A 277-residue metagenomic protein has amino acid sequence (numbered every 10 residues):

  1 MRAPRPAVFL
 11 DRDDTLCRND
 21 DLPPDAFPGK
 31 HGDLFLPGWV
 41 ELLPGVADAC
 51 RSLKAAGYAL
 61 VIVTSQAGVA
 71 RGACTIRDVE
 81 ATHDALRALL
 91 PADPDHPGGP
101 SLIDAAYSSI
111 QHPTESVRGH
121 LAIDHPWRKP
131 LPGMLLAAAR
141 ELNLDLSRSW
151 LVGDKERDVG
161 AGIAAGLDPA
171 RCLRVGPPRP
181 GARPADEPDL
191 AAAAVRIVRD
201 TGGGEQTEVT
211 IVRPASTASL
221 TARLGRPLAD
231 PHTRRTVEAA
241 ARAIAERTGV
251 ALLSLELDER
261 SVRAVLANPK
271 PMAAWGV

Functional and structural regions predicted by a protein language model:
M1-V61: Active-site neighborhood of HAD-like aspartate-dependent phosphohydrolases
R2-P4, V8, R77-E80, D84-D104 (+2 more regions): Asp-based, Mg2+/Mn2+-dependent phosphohydrolase catalytic module
D20-K30, V61, Y107-H120, P214-R223: Short, basic/glycine-rich phosphate-binding loops at helix/coil junctions that contact nucleotide phosphates
L43-G57, A85-D95, A245-E246: A short, N-terminal amphipathic alpha-helix
A59-S65, D104-S109, L255, A264: Short beta-strand segments at enzyme active-site cores
L60, P169-C172, L252: Hydrophobic beta-strand scaffold residues
G68-A73, V159, V265: Short, solvent-exposed loop/turn segments at secondary-structure junctions
Q206-V277: Short catalytic/metal-binding and nucleic-acid-binding patches
